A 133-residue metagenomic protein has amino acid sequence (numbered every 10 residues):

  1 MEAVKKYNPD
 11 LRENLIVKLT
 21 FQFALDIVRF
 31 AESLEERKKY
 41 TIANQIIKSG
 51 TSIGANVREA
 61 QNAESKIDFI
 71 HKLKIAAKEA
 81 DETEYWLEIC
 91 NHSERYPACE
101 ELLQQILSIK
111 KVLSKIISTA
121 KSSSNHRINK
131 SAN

Functional and structural regions predicted by a protein language model:
M1-S52, E59, A63-N133: Short, C-terminally biased terminal segments at protein or domain edges
